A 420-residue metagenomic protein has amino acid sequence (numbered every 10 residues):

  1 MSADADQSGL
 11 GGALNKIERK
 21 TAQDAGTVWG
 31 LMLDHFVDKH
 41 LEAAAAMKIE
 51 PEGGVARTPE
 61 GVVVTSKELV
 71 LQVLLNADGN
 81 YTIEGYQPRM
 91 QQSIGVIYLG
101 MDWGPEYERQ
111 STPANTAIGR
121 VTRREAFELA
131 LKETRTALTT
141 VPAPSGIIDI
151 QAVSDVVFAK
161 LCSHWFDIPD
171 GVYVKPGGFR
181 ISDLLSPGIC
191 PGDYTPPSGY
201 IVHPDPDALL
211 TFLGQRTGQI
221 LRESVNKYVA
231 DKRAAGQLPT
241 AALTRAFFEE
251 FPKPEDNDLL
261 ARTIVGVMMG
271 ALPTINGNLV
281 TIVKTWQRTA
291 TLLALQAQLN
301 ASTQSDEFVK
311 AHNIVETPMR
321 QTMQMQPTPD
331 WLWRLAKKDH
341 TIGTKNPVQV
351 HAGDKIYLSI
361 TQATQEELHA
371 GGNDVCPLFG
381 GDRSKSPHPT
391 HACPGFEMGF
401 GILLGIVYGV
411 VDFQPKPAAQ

Functional and structural regions predicted by a protein language model:
M1-Q420: Cytochrome P450
